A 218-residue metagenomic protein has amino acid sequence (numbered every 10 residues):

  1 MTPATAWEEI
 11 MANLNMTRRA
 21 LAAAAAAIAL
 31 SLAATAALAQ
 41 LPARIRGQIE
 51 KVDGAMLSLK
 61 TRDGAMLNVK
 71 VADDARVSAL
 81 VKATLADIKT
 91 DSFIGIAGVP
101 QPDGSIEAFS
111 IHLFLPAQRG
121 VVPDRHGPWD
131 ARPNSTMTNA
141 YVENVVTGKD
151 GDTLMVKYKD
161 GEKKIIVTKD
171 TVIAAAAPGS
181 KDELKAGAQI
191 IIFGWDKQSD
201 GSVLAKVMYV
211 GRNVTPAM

Functional and structural regions predicted by a protein language model:
T2-T17, L30-M218: Short, flexible, surface-exposed loop segments at domain boundaries
R18-I28: Sec-dependent N-terminal signal peptides
